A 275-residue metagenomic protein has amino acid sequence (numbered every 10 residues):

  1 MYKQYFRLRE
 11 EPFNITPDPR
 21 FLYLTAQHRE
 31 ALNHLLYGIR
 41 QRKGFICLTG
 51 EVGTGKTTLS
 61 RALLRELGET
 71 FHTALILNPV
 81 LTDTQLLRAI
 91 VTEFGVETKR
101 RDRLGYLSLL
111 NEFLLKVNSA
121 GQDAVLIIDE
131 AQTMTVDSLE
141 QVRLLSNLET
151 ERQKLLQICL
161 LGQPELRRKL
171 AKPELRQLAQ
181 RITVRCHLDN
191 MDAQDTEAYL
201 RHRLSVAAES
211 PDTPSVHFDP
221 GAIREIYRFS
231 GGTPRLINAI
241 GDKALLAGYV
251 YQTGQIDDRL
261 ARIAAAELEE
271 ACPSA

Functional and structural regions predicted by a protein language model:
M1-R42, A275: A short, basic N-terminal segment
E11-F13, T70-H72, L81-R100: Conserved NTP-binding/hydrolysis module of P-loop NTPases
Q41-A62, P79: Walker A/P-loop nucleotide-binding motif
C47-V52, T58, G105-L109, T133-Q141 (+2 more regions): Sensor-1/coupling segment of RecA-like P-loop NTPase cores
L63-E66, L166-R181, N190: Short regulatory helix/loop adjacent to the ATP-binding pocket of P-loop NTPases
I76-V80, L170-P173, T183-T196: Conserved AAA+ ATPase "SRH/arginine-finger" region at the nucleotide-binding site
T82, T98-Q141, T150-K154, M191-T196 (+2 more regions): Mid-core helix/loop region of P-loop NTP-binding domains shared across ATPases and GTPases
Q177, S205-A275: C-terminal alpha-helical "lid" subdomain
